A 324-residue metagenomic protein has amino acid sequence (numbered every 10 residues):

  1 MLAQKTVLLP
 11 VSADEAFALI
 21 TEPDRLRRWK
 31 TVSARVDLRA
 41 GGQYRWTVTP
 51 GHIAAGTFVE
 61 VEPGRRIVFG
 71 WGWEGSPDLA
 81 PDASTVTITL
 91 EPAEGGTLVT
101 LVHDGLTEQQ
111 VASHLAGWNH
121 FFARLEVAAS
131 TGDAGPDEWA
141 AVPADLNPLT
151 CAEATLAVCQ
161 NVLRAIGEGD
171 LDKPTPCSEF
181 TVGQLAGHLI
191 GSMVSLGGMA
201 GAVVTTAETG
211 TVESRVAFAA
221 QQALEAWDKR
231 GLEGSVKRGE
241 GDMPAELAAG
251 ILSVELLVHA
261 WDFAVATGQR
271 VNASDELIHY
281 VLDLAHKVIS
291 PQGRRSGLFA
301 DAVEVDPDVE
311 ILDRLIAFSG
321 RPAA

Functional and structural regions predicted by a protein language model:
L2-L9: Short amphipathic
V7, A55-E60, S84-E91: Hydrophobic/aromatic beta-strand elements that line small-molecule binding cavities or substrate pockets in beta-rich
P10-W29, C159: Amphipathic alpha-helical segments
A13-D14, V59-R65, T89-L98: A short, structured loop/turn motif at beta-sheet edges
R25-W29, R35, R39, Q43 (+4 more regions): Structured surface interface patches that mediate subunit assembly and partner/cofactor docking
R35-G75, Q222: Glycine-rich portal/gate segments that line the openings of hydrophobic small-molecule binding cavities
G75-H120, L125-V127, P136-E138: Beta-strand/loop substructures that line and gate deep hydrophobic ligand-binding cavities in soluble
